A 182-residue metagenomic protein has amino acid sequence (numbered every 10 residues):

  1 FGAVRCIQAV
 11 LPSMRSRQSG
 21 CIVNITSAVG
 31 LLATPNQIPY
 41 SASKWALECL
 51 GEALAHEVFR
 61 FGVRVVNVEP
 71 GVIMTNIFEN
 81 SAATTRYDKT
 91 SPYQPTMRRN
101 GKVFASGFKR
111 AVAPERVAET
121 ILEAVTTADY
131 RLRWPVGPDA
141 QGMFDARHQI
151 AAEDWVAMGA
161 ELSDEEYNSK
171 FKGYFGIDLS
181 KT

Functional and structural regions predicted by a protein language model:
F1-G2, R17-G20, W45: Conserved internal alpha-helix in NAD(P)-dependent oxidoreductase domains
I7, S43: Active-site helix of classical SDR
A9-Q18: A short helix-coil junction within the Rossmann-fold of NAD(P)-dependent oxidoreductases
S27: Residue(s) in the substrate-gating loop at a strand-loop-helix junction that position the organic substrate next
L32, A53-R64: Active-site-adjacent segment of SDR/Rossmann-fold oxidoreductases
L32-I38: Active-site loop immediately N-terminal to the catalytic Tyr-X3-Lys motif of short-chain dehydrogenase/reductase
F59, V63-F108: C-terminal beta-strand-loop-alpha-helix "lid" module of Rossmann-like NAD(P)-dependent dehydrogenases
F108-A146: Core catalytic loop region at the nicotinamide-binding pocket of NAD(P)H-dependent oxidoreductases
